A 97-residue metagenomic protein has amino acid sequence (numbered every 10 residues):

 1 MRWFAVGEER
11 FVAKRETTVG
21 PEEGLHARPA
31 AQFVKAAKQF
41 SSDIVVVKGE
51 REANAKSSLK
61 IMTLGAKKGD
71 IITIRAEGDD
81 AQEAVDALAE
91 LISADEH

Functional and structural regions predicted by a protein language model:
V6-V12: Extreme N-terminus of proteins, especially the signal/transit-peptide cleavage junction and the first residues
V12-E16, I71-T73: Intrinsic-disorder/low-complexity, polar/charged segments enriched in Ser/Thr/Lys/Arg/Asp/Glu/Gln
T18-K60, L64-K68: Compact, glycine-rich, soluble single-domain proteins
M62-H97: C-terminal structural segments of small proteins and small subunits
